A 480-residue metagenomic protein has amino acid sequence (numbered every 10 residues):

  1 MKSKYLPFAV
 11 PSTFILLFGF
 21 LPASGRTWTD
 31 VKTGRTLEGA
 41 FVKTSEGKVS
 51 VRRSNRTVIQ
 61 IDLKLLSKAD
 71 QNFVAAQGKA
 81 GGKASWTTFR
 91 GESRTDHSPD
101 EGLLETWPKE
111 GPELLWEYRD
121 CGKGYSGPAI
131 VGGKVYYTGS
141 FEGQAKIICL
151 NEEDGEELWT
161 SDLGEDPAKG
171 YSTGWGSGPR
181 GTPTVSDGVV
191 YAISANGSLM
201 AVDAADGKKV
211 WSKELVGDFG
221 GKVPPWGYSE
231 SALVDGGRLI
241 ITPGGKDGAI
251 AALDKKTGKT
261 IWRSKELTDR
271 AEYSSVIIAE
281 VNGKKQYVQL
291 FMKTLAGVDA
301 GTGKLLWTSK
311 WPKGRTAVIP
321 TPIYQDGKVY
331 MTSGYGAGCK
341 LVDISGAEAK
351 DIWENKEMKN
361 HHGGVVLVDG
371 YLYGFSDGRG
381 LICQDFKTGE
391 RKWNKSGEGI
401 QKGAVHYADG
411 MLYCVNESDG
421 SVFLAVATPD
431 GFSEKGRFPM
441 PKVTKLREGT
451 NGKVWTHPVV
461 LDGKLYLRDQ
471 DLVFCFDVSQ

Functional and structural regions predicted by a protein language model:
F20-A84: Compositionally biased alpha-helical segments
G82-L114: Blade/loop signatures of beta-propeller domains
G91-R94, S140-E142, A195, G244-G245 (+6 more regions): Short loop/turn segments immediately following the C-termini of beta-strands
E117-A129, T160-T184, S212-V234, G244-D247 (+6 more regions): Extracytoplasmic beta-rich repeat domains
G132-G133, D187-G188, G236-G237, K284-K285 (+4 more regions): Short coil/turn segments that connect the beta-strands within blades of beta-propeller domains
N151-D154, D203-D206, D254-T257, D299-T302 (+4 more regions): Short loop/turn segments that connect beta-strands within beta-propeller blades
M358-P429: Loop/turn-rich, solvent-exposed surfaces of beta-rich toroidal or solenoidal domains
G420, N451-Q480: Blade-level signature of beta-propeller repeat domains, shared across WD40, Kelch, NHL, RCC1 and BNR/Asp-box propellers
